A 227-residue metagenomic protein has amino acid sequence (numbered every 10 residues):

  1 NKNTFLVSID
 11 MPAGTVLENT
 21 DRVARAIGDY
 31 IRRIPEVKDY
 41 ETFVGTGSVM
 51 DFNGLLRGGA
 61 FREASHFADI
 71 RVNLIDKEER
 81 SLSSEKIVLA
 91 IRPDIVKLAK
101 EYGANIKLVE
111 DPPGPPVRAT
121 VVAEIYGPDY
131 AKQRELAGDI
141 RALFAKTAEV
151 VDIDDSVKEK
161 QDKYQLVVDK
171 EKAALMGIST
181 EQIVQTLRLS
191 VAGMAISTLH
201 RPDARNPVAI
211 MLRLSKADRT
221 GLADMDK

Functional and structural regions predicted by a protein language model:
K2-L17: Short extracytoplasmic/periplasmic juxtamembrane "stem" segments immediately C-terminal to an N-terminal membrane anchor
L6, N19-D39, D51-D162, A174-K227: Surface-exposed amphipathic alpha-helical segments in non-transmembrane regions that serve as interaction surfaces
T46-M50: Small/polar (Gly/Ser/Thr/Ala-rich) solvent-exposed segments that form structured loops/beta-strands/short helices used
